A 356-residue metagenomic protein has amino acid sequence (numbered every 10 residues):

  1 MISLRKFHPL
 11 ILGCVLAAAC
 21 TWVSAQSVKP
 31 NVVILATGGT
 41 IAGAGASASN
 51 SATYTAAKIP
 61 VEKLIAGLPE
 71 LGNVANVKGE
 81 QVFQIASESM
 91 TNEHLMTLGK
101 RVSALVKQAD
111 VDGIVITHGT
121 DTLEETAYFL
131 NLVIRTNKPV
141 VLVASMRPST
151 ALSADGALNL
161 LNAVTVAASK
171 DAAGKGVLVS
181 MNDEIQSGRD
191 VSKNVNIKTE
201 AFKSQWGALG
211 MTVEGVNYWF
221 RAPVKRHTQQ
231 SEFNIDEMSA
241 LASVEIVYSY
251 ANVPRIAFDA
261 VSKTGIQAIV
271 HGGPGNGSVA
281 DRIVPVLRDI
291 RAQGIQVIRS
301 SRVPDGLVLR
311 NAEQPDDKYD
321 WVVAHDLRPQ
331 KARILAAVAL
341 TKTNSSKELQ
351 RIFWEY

Functional and structural regions predicted by a protein language model:
M1-L12: Bacterial N-terminal signal peptides that target proteins for export
C20-W22: N-terminal signal peptide c-region/cleavage motif recognized by signal peptidases
Q26-A104, P285, P329: ATP/NTP phosphate-donor binding region
K29, L35, G39, P60-L71 (+2 more regions): Accessory alpha-helical/coil subdomains and C-terminal extensions that flank or cap enzyme catalytic cores
I116-K138, V279-R288: Short Gly/Thr/Asp-enriched flexible loops that form oxyanion-binding sites at enzyme active sites
A127-L158, V164-A168, A292-S301: Short, acidic/small-residue loops that bind anionic groups at enzyme active sites
V143-E214: Internal gly/pro-rich beta-alpha loop/helix module that stabilizes soluble enzyme cofactors or their anionic handles
N276-Y356: C-terminal non-catalytic interaction/assembly regions of soluble proteins
